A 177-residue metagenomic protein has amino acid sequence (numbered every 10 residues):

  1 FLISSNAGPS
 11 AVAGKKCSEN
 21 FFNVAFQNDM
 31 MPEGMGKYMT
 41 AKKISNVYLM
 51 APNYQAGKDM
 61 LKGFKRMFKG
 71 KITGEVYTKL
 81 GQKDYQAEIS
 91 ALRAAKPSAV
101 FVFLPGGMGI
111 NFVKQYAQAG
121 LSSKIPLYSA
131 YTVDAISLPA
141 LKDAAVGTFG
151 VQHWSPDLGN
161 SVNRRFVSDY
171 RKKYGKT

Functional and structural regions predicted by a protein language model:
F1-V76, K124-F149: Extracytoplasmic ligand/sensor domains, especially the bilobed periplasmic-binding protein
S18, Q115-T177: Extracellular/periplasmic periplasmic-binding protein-like sensory domains
M31-G34, T78-L92, N111, N160-N163: Structural motif
K37-A41, D84-K96, Q118: Short, well-structured alpha-helical segments in soluble
A56, M108-G109, D157: Short glycine-rich, flexible loops that bind phosphorylated cofactors or substrates
G63, E88, N111-Y116, A140: A short acidic, amphipathic alpha-helical/loop segment
G70-Y77, K96-S98, S122-I125, K173-T177: A local structural motif
S98-A119: Hydrophobic alpha-helical
